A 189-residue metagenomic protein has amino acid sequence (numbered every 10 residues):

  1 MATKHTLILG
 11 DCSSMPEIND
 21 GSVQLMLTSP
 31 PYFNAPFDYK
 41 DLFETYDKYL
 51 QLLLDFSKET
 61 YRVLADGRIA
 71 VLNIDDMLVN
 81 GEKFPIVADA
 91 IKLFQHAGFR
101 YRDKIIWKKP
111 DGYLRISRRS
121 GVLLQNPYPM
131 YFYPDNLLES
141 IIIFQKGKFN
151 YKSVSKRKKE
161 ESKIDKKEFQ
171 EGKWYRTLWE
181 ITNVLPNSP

Functional and structural regions predicted by a protein language model:
M1-P189: Core catalytic lobe of class I
